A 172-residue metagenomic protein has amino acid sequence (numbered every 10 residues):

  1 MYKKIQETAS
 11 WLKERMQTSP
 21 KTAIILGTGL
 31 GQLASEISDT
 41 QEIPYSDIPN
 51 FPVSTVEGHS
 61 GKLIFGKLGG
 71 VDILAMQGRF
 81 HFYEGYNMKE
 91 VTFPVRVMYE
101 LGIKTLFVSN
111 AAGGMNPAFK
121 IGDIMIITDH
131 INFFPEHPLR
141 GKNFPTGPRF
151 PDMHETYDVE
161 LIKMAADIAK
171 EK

Functional and structural regions predicted by a protein language model:
M1-M153: Metabolite-binding pocket within alpha/beta catalytic cores that recognizes anionic/polar moieties
D158-K172: Active-site-adjacent substrate-binding region of metalloamidase/peptidase-like peptide-processing proteins
